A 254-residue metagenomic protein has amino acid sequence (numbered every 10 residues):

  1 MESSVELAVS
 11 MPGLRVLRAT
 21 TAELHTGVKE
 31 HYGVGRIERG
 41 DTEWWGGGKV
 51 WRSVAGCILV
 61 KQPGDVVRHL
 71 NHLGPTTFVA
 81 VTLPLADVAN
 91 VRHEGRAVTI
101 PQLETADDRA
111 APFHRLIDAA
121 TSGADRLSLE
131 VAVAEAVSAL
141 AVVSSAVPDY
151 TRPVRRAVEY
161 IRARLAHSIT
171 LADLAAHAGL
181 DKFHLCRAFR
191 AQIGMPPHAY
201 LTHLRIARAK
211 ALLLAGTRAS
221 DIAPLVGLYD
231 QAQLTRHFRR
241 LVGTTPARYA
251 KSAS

Functional and structural regions predicted by a protein language model:
M1-S4, L24-T26, A97-Q102, T121 (+3 more regions): Jelly-roll (double-stranded beta-helix
E2-V98: N-terminal regulatory/effector-sensing and dimerization cores that precede helix-turn-helix DNA-binding domains
T20, A141-A146, A188-I193: Short, Lys/Arg-enriched N-terminal segment that forms or immediately precedes the first helix of a structured domain
N90-R92, Y200, Y249: Residues that scaffold the ATP/ADP-binding catalytic core of kinase and kinase-like folds
V91-P148, E159: Amphipathic alpha-helical segments enriched in hydrophobic/aromatic residues interleaved with Lys/Arg
D149-T151, R155: Conserved catalytic core of the tyrosine transesterase superfamily
E159, A163, H167-A172, A191-T235 (+2 more regions): Terminal helix-turn-helix DNA-binding modules in bacterial transcription factors
A175-K182, C186: Helix-turn-helix
